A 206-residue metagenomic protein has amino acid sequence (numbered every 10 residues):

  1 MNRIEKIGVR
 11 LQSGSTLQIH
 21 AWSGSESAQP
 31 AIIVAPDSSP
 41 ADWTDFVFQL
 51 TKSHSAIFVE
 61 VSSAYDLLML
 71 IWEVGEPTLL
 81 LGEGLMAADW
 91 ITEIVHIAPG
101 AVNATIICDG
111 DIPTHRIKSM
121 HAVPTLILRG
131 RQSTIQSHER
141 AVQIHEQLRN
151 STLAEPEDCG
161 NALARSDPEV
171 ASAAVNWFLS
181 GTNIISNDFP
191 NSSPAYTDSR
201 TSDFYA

Functional and structural regions predicted by a protein language model:
M1-Q18: N-terminal cap/lid segment of alpha/beta-hydrolase-fold proteins
Q18-S62: Conserved HGGG/HGGXW glycine-rich cap/lid loop of the alpha/beta-hydrolase fold
S25-E26, I71-E76, F178-T182: Glycine-rich phosphate-binding loop signature in dinucleotide/nucleotide-binding domains
F48, L128-C159: Conserved loop-alpha-helix segment in the C-terminal half of the alpha/beta-hydrolase fold that carries the catalytic
S62-T78: Conserved acidic catalytic loop of the alpha/beta-hydrolase fold
E76-I112: Conserved hydrolase catalytic core segment
M120-H121, I127-R129: Short beta-strand/loop motif that positions the catalytic acidic residue of the alpha/beta-hydrolase fold
S151-A206: Catalytic active-site module of serine/aspartate enzymes centered on a nucleophile-bearing elbow/loop
